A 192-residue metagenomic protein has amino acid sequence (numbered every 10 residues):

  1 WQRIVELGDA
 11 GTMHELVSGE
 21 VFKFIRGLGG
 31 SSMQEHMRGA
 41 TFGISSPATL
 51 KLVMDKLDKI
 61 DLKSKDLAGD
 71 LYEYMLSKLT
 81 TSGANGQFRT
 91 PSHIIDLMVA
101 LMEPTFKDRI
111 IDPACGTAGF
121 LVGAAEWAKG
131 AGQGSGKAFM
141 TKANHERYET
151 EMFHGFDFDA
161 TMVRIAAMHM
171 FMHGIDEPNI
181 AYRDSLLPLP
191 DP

Functional and structural regions predicted by a protein language model:
W1-F106, N179-P188: Non-catalytic, mostly N-terminal accessory regions of nucleic-acid modification and defense proteins
A84-P192: Conserved S-adenosyl-L-methionine
